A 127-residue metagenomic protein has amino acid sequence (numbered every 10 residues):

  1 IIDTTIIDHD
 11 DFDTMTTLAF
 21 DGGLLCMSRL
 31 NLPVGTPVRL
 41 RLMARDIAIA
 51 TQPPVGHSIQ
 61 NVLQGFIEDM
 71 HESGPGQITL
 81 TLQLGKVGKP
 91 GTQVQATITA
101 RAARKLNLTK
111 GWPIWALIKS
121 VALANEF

Functional and structural regions predicted by a protein language model:
I1-L25, A44-R45, A50: Internal alpha/beta loop-helix hairpins
F12-D13, V87-G91: Short, solvent-exposed loop/turn segments that connect beta-strands within catalytic domains and beta-strand-rich
F12-T17, S73-L82: Short aromatic-glycine-enriched beta-strand elements
A19-D21, Q83-V87: Short strand-coil-strand connectors
G22-E72, K89-T92, T97-F127: Glycine/charge-rich catalytic "coupling/switch" loops of P-loop NTPases
